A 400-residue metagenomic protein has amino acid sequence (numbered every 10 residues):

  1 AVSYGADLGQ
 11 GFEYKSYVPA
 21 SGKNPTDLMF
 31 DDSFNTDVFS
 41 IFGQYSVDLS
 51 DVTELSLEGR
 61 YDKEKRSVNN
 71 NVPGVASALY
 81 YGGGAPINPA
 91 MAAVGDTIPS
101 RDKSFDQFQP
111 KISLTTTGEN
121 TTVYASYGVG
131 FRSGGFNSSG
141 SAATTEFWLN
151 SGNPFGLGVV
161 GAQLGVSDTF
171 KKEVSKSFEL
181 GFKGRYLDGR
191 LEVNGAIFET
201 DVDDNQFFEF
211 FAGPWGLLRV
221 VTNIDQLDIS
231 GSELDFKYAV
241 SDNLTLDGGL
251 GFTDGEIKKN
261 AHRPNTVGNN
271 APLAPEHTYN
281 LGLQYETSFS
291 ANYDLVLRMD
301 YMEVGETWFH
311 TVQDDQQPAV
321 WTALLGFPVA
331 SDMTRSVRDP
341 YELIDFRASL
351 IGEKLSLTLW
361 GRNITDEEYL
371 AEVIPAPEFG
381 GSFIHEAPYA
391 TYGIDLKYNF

Functional and structural regions predicted by a protein language model:
V2-M29, S67-K103, N137-D168, F207-T222 (+3 more regions): Solvent-exposed loop segments that connect transmembrane elements
M29-V38, L49, K65-S67, S100-F108 (+7 more regions): Short sequence motifs at beta-strands and strand-loop junctions characteristic of Gram-negative outer-membrane
D37-Y45, F108-I112, V123, V166 (+5 more regions): Hydrophobic, lipid-facing positions within transmembrane beta-strands of outer-membrane proteins
V47-D51, S104, F108, T116-N120 (+10 more regions): Outer-membrane beta-barrel strand-turn architecture
D51-L55, R190-V202, V220-V312, D395-N399: Gram-negative outer-membrane beta-barrel transporters
Y61-S67, G118, Y127-S133, A142 (+9 more regions): Transmembrane beta-strands of outer-membrane beta-barrel pores
T122-G128, E146-N223, D228-S232, G251 (+1 more regions): Membrane-embedded beta-barrel scaffold of Gram-negative outer-membrane proteins
M302-W321, S349-F400: C-terminal beta-signal and adjacent terminal beta-strands/loops of Gram-negative outer-membrane beta-barrel proteins
